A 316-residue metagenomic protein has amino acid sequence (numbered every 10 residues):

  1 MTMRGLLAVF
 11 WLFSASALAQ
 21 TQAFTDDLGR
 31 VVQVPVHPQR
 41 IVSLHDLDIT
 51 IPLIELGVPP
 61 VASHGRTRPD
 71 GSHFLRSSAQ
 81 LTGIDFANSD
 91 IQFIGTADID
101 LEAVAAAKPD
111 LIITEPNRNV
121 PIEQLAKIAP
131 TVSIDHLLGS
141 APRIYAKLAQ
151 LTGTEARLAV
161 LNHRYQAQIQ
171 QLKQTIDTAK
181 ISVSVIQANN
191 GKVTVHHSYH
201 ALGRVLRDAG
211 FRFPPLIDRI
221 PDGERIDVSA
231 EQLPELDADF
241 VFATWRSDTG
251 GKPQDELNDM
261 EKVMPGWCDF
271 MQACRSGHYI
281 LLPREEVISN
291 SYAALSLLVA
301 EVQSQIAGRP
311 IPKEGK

Functional and structural regions predicted by a protein language model:
L12-S16: N-terminal signal peptide c-region/cleavage motif recognized by signal peptidases
A17-T21: Boundary at the C-terminal end of the N-terminal hydrophobic targeting segment
R40-L44, D48-L53, V160-L216: Basic- and aromatic-lined ligand-binding clefts that recognize polyanionic substrates
L47-L101: A short, structured surface patch at a secondary-structure boundary
H64, P121-A159, Q166, K252-L281: Charged, glycine-enriched surface loops/patches that mediate electrostatic binding to polyanionic ligands
R68-H73, D135-K147, S184-V205, D248-D255 (+1 more regions): Extracytoplasmic ligand-binding site segments that recognize negatively charged/polar headgroups
L101, A105-T114, P130, L233 (+1 more regions): Proline-aspartate-enriched helix->loop->beta-strand connector
T175, D239-K316: Structured C-terminal subdomain patch of bacterial secreted/periplasmic proteins
